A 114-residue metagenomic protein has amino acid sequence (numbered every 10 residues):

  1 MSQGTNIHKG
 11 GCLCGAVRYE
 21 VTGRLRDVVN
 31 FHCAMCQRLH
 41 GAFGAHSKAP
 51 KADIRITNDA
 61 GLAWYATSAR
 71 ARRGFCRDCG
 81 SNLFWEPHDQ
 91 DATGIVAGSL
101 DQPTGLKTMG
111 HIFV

Functional and structural regions predicted by a protein language model:
M1-V114: A short Gly-Trp-Pro
